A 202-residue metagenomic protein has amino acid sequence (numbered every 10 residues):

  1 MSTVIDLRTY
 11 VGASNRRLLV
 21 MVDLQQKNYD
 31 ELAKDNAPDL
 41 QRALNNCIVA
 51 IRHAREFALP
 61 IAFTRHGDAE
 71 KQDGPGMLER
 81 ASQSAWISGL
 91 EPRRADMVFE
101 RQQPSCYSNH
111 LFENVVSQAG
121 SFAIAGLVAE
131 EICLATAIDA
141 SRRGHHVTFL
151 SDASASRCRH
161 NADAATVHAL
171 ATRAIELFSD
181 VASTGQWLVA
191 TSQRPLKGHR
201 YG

Functional and structural regions predicted by a protein language model:
M1-L18, G76-G202: Active-site-adjacent betaalpha module
V11, D23-L24: N-terminal beta1-alpha1 ligand-phosphate binding loop
M21-V22, L59-H66, L150: Short beta-strand segments at enzyme active-site cores
Q25-D30: Short acidic, Gly/Ser-rich segments with clustered Asp/Glu that frequently serve as metal-coordination loops in enzyme
A33-F63: A short alpha/beta connector and helix-capping loop motif
A69: Active-site and adjacent loop segments of nucleotide-processing enzymes that use two-metal-ion phosphate chemistry
Q72: Glycine/small-residue-rich phosphate/adenosyl-binding loop
